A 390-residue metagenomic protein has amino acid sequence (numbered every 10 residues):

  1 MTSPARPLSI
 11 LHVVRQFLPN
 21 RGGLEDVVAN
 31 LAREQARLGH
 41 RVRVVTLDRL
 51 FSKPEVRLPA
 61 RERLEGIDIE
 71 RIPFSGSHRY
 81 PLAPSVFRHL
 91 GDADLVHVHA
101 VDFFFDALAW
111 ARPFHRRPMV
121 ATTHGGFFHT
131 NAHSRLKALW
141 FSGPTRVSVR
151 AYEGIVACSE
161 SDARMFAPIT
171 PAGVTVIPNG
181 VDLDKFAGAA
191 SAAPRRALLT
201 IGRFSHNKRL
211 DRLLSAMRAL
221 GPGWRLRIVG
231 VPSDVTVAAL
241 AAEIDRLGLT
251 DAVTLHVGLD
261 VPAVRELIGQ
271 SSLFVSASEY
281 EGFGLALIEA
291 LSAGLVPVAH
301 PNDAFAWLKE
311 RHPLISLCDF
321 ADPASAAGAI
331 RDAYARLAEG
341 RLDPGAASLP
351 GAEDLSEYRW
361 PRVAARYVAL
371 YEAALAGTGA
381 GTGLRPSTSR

Functional and structural regions predicted by a protein language model:
L11, A190-R218, R227: Conserved donor-binding/catalytic core segment of Leloir-type glycosyltransferases
D48-F51, I201, R225-A241: Glycosyltransferase donor-sugar binding loop
D68, A238-L259: Nucleotide-activated donor-binding/catalytic signature segment of Leloir-type glycosyltransferases, i.e., the conserved
A138-G154: Membrane-proximal helix-turn-helix segments that form the acceptor-binding/catalytic region of lipid-linked
S161, G180: Carbohydrate-associated surface elements
G258-L259, E266-S271: Short alpha-helical donor nucleotide-sugar binding micro-motif in glycosyltransferases
E279: Aromatic "clamp/platform" in nucleotide-sugar-dependent glycosyltransferases that forms part of the donor/acceptor
R311, I315-A324, D332-A338: Conserved acidic donor-binding segment of nucleotide-sugar-dependent glycosyltransferases
